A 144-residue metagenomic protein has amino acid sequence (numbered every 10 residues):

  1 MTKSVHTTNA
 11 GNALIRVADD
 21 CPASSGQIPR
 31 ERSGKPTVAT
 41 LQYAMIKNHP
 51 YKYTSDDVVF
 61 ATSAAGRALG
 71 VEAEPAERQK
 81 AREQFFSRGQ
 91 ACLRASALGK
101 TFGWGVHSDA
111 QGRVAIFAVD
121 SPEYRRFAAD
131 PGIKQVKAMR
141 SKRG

Functional and structural regions predicted by a protein language model:
M1-V58: Long, contiguous N-terminal structural blocks used for assembly/anchoring
D19-D20, D56-D57, D109, D120 (+1 more regions): Acidic-enriched, low-complexity/disordered segments with a strong bias for Aspartate over Glutamate
V59-Y124: Amphipathic protein-protein interaction modules
A129-G144: A recognition module on extended beta-rich or small alphabeta surfaces enriched in W/G with H and D/E
